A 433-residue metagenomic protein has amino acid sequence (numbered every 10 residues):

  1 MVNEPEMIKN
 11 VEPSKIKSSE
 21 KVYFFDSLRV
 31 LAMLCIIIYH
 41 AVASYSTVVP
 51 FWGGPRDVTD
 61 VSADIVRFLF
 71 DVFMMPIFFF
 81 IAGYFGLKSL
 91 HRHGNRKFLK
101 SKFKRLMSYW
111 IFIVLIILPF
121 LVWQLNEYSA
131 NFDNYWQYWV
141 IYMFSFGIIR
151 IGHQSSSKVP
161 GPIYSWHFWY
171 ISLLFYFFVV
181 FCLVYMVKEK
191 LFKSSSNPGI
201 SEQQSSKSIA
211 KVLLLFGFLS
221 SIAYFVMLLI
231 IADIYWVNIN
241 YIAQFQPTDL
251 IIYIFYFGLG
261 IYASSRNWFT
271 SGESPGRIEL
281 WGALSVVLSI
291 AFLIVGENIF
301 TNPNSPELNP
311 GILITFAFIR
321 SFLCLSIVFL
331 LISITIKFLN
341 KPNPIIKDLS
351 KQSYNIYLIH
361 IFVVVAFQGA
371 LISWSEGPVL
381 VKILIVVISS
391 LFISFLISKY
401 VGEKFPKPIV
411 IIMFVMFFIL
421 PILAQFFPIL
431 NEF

Functional and structural regions predicted by a protein language model:
V2-F433: Alpha-helical transmembrane segments and their immediate juxtamembrane cytosolic regions
